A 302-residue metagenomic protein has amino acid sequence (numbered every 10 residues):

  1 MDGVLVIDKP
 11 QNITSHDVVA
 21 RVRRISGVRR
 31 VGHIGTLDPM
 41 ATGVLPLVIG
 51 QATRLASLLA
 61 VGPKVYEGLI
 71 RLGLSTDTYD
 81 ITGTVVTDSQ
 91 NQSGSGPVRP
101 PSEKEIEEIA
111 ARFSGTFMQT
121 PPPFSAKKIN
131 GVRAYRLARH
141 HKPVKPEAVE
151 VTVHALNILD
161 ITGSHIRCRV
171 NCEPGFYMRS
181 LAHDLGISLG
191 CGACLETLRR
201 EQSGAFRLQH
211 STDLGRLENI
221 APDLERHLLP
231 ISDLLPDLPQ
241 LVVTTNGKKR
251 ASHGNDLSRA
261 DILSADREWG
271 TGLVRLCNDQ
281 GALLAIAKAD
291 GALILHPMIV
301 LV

Functional and structural regions predicted by a protein language model:
M1-H33, L37, A41-V44, L59-G62 (+3 more regions): Accessory RNA 3′-end/elbow-binding domains used by RNA modification enzymes
M1-P174, M178-S180, D184-H210: Catalytic cores of RNA-modifying enzymes
